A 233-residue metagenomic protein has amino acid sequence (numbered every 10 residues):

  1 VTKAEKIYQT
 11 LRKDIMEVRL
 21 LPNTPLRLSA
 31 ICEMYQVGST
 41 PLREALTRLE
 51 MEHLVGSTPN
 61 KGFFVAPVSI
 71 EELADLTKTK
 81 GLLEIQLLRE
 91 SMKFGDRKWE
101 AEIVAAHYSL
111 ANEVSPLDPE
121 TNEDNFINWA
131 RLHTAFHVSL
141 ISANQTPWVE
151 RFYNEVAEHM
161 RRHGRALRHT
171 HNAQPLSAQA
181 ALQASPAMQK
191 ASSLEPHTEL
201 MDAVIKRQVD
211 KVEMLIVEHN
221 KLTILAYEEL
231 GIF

Functional and structural regions predicted by a protein language model:
V1-K93, E229-F233: Short linear motifs at protein or domain termini
T2, K190-S192: Short helix-capping and inter-helix turn/linker motifs at the boundaries of alpha-helical repeat units
L28, S69, D118-N122, Q179-Q183: A short, mixed-charge helix-start or loop-turn motif at secondary-structure junctions
R43-E44, F94-R97, E120-N122, T170-Q174 (+1 more regions): Juxtamembrane/interface motifs at transmembrane-helix termini
K98-H171, S193-E199, A203, K211-L222: Conserved amphipathic alpha-helical segments that form helical-bundle/coiled-coil interaction surfaces
R165-Q189: Charged, glycine/proline-rich intrinsically disordered loops and linkers
H219-F233: Short, charge-rich amphipathic alpha-helical segments embedded in non-transmembrane helical bundles/solenoids
